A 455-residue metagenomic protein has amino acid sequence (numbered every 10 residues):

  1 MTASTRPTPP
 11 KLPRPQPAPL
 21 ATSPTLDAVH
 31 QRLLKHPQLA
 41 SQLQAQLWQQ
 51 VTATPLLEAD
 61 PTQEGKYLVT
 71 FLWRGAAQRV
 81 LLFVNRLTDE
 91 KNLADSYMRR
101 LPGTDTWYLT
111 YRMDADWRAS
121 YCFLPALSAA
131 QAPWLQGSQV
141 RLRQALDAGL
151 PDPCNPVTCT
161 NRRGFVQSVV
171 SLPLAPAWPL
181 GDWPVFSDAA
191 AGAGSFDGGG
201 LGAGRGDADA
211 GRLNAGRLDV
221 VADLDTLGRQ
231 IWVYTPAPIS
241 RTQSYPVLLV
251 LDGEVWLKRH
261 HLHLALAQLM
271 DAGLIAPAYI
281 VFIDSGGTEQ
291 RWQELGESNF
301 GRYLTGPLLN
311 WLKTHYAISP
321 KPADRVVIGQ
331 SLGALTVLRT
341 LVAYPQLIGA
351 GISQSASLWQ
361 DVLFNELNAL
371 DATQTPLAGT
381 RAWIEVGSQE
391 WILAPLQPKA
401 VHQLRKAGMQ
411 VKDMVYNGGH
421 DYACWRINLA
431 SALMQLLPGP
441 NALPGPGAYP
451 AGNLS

Functional and structural regions predicted by a protein language model:
D60-D116, A126-P184, D188-G199: Aromatic-rich carbohydrate-binding modules that target alpha-glucans
A76, S128, E254, G387-E390 (+1 more regions): Acidic beta-to-alpha connecting loop that harbors the catalytic carboxylate
W117-P125, Y245, F300, L304 (+2 more regions): Short beta-strand segments enriched for Tyr within beta-sheet-rich domains, predominantly fibronectin type III
W232-T235, T242-G253: Short beta-strand element of the alpha/beta-hydrolase
L249-A317: Cap/lid segment of the alpha/beta-hydrolase catalytic domain
G253, S285, I352-Q360, S388-Q389: Active-site nucleophile loop of the alpha/beta-hydrolase fold
H261, K321-P376: Primarily recognizes the serine-hydrolase "nucleophile elbow" in alpha/beta-hydrolase and SGNH/GDSL folds
W383, I392-S455: C-terminal catalytic histidine-bearing segment of alpha/beta-hydrolase fold enzymes
